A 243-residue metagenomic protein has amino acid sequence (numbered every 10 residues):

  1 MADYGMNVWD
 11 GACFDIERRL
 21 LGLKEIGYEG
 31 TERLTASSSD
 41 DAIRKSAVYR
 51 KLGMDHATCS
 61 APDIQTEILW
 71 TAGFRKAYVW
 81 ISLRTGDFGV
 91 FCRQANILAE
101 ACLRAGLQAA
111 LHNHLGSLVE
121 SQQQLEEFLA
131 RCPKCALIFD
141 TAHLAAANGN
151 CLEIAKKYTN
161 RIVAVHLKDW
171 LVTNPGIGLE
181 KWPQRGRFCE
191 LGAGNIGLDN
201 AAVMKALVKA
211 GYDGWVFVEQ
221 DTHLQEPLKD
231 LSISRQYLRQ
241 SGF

Functional and structural regions predicted by a protein language model:
M1-R75, A105-L107, A136, Q236-F243: N-terminal pre-domain/capping segments
W9-I16, G30-R44, S60-E67, R84-V90 (+4 more regions): Acidic-and-aromatic substrate-binding clefts and catalytic sites of carbohydrate-active enzymes
L20-L21, S39-S46, I64-L69, C92-A99 (+4 more regions): Generic structural signal for well-ordered alpha-helices, preferentially at hydrophobic/aromatic core positions
I26, A101-G106, C132, A202-D213 (+1 more regions): A structural motif corresponding to the C-terminal end of an alpha-helix and its immediate exit/capping segment
G30, K76-Y78, A164, G214-W215: Residues at the N-termini of beta-strands
T31, C102-A193: Acidic/histidine-rich catalytic cores of soluble enzymes
D55-F139, A146, L228: Active-site acidic/histidine proton-transfer and metal-coordination neighborhood in alpha/beta enzyme cores
L129-A130, K134, G194, H223-S241: Short, electropositive alpha-helical surface patch
